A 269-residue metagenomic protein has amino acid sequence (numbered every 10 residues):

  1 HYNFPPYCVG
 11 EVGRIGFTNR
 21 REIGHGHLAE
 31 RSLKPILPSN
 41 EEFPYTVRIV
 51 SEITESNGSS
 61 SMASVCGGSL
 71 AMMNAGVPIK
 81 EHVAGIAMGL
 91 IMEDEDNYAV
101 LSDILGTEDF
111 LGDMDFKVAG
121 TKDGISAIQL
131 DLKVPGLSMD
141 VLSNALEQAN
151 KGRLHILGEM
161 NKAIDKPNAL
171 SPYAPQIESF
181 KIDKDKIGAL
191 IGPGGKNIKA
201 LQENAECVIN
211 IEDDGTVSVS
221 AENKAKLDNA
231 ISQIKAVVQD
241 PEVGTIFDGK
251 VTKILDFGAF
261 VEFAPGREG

Functional and structural regions predicted by a protein language model:
P5-P6, V12-T18, E22-G269: Conserved structured catalytic cores and adjacent interaction surfaces of nucleotide-binding/hydrolyzing enzymes
